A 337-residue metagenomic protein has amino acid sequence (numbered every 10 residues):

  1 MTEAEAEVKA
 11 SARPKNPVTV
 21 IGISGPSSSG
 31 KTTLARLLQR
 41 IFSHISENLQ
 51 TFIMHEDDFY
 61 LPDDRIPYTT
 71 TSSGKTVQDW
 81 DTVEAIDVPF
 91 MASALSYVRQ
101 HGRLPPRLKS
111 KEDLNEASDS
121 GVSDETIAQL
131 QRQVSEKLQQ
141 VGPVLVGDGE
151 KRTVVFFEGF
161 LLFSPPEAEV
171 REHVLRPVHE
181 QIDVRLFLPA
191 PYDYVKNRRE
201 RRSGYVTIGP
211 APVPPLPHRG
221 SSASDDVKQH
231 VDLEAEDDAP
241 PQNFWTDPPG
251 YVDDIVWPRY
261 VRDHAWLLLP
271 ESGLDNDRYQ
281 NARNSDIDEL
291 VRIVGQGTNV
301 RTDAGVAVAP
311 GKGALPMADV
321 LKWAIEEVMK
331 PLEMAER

Functional and structural regions predicted by a protein language model:
M1-G22, P26, L37, S43-F52: Extreme N-terminal, non-catalytic leader segments that precede Walker-type/kinase nucleotide-binding cores
T2-A12, I41, R202-Y205, Y251-R337: NTP-dependent small-molecule kinase module
A10-P17, A128-T153, Q229-T246, G250 (+1 more regions): Intrinsically disordered, low-complexity acidic Ser/Thr-rich regulatory segments
K31: Conserved lysine of the Walker
F52-H55, F59-D124: Conserved nucleotide-sensing/catalytic segment adjacent to the nucleotide-binding pocket in NTP-handling enzymes
S110-E150, F163-P166, R171, L175 (+9 more regions): Conformational switch/transducer regions in large eukaryotic molecular machines and scaffolds
Q131-P212: ATP-dependent NMP and nucleoside kinases share a basic, alpha-helical "lid"
V206-Y279: Acidic, metal/cofactor-coordinating or nucleic-acid-engaging core segments within structured domains
